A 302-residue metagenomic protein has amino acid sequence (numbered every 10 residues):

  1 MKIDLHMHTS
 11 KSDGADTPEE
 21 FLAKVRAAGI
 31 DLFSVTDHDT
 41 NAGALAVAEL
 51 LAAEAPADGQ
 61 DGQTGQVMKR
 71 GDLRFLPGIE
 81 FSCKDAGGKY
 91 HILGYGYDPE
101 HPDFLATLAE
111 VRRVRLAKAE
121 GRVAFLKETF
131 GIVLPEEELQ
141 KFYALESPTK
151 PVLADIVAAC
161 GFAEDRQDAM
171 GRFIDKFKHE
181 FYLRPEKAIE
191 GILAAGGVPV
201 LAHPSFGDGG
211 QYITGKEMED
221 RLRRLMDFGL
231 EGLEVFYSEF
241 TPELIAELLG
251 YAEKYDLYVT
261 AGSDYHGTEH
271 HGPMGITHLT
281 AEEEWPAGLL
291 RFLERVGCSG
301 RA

Functional and structural regions predicted by a protein language model:
M1-G88, D175, L183-R184, I189-H270 (+1 more regions): An N-terminally biased module of ancient metal coordination in phosphate/nucleic-acid-related enzymes
K2, T40-L50, R115-L126, I132-Q140 (+3 more regions): Noncatalytic linker/hinge segments flanking ATPase motor cores
E19, N41, L116, P286-A287: Non-membrane alpha-helical structural segments and their capping/turn regions in soluble enzymes
D31, I132-P135, A163, E231 (+2 more regions): Short coil/loop linkers at secondary-structure junctions
L50-R224, A287-G288, L293-V296: Extended substrate/RNA-proximal surfaces in nucleic-acid metabolism proteins
S263-S299: Catalytic core of soluble alpha/beta enzymes
